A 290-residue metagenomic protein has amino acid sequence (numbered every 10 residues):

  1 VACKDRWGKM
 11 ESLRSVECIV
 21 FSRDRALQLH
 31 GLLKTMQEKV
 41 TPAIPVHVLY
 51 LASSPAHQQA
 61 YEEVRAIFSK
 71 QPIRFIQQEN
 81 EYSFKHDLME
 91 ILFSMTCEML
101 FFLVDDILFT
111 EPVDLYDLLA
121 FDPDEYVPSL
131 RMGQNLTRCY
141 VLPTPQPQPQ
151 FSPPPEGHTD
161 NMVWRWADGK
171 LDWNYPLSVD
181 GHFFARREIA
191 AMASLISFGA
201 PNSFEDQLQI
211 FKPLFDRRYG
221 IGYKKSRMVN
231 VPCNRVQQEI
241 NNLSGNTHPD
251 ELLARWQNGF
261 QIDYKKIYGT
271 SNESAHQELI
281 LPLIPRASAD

Functional and structural regions predicted by a protein language model:
V16-R25, K39: A conserved hydrophobic helix/loop-capping motif in glycosyltransferases and polysaccharide synthases
K34-I44: Short, acidic, metal-binding catalytic loop of nucleotide-sugar glycosyltransferases
A43-P55, Q77-Q78: Short beta-strand/loop segment that forms part of the nucleotide-sugar
S69-Y82: Conserved donor nucleotide-binding strand/loop of the catalytic core
M89-M99: Active-site nucleotide-sugar/metal-binding loop of Leloir-type enzymes
C97-L108: Short beta-strand-to-loop acidic/aromatic patch adjacent to the donor-nucleotide binding site
E111-S197: Conserved catalytic core of nucleotide-sugar-dependent glycosyltransferases
G181, R187, A191-D290: C-terminal catalytic/acceptor-binding lobe
